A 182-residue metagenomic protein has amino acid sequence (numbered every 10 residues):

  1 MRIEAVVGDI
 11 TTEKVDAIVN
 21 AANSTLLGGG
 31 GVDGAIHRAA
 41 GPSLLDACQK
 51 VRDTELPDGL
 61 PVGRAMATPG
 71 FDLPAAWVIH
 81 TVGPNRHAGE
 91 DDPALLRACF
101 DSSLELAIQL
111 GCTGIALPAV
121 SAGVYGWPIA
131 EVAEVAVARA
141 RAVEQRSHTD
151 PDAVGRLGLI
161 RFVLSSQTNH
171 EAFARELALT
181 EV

Functional and structural regions predicted by a protein language model:
M1-P93, R97-Q109: Glycine-/small-residue-enriched capping loops at alpha/beta junctions
N85-V182: Phosphate/ribose-phosphate-bearing ligand recognition and processing surfaces, centered on ADP-ribose/NAD(+/P+) systems
